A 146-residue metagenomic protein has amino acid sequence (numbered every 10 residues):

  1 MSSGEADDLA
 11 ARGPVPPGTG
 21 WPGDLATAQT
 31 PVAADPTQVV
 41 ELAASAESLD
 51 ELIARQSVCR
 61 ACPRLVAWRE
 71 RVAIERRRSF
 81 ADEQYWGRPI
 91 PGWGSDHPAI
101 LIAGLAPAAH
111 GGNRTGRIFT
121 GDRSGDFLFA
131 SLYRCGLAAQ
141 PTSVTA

Functional and structural regions predicted by a protein language model:
M1-E5: Mixed-charge, low-complexity intrinsically disordered regions
D7-A146: A polyanion-binding, active-site-adjacent surface
